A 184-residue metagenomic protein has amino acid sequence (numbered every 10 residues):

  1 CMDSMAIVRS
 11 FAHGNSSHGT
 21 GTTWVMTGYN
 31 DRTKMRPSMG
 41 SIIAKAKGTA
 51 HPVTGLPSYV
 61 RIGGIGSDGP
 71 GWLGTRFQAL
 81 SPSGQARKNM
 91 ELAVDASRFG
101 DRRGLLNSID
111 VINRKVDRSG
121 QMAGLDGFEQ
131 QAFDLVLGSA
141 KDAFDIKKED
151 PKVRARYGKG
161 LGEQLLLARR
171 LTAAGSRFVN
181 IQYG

Functional and structural regions predicted by a protein language model:
M2-G184: Ligand-binding pockets and gating/stacking loops
